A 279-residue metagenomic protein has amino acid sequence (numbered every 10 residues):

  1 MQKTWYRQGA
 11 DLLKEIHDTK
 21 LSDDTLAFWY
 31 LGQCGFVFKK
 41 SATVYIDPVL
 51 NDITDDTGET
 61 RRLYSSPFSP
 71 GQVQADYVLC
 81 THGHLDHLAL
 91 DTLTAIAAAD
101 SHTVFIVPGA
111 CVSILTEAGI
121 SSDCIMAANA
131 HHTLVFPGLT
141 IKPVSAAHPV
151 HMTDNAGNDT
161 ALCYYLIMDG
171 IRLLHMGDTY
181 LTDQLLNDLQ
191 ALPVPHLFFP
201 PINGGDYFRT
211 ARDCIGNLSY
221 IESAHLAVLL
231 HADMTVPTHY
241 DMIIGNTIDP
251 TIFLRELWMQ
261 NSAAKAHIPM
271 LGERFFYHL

Functional and structural regions predicted by a protein language model:
Q2-D23, P108-I171, W258-H278: Metallo-beta-lactamase
K14-T19, K40-L79, G83, L90-A95 (+2 more regions): Pre-active-site segment of Zn-dependent metallo-hydrolases
K20-F68, G157-G177: Conserved beta-strand hairpin/beta-sheet module of binuclear metal-dependent hydrolase folds, prominently
F38, D47, H82, I141 (+3 more regions): Divalent metal-coordination and catalytic microenvironments
A42-V44, Y77, V104, L139 (+3 more regions): Structural motif
I53, H84-L88, V112-I114, H132-V135 (+5 more regions): Active-site environment of divalent metal-dependent phosphoester hydrolases
T54, S66-L134: Active-site HxH/HxHxD metal-binding segment of metal-dependent hydrolases
V104-I106, A110, Y180-L271: Cap/insert and terminal regions of metallo-dependent hydrolase folds
